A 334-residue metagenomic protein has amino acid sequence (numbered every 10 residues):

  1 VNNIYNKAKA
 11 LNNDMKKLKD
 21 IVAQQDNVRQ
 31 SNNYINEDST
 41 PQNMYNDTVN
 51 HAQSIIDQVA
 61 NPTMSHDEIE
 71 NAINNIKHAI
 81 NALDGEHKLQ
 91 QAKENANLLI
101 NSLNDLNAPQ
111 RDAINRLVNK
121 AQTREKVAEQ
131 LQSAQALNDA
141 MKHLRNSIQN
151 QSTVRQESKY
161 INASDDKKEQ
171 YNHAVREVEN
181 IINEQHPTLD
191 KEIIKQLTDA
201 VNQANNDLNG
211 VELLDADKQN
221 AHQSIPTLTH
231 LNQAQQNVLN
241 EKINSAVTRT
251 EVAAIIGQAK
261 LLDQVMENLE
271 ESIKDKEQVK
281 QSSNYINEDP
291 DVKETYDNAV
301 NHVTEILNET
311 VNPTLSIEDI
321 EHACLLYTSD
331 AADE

Functional and structural regions predicted by a protein language model:
V1-M15, E318-A323, Y327: Low-complexity/repetitive intrinsically disordered segments
Y5-I56, G85-N115, N138-E179, G210-N240 (+1 more regions): Amphipathic, heptad-repeat alpha-helical segments
N46, H66-N74, N115, L131 (+6 more regions): Short, charged, amphipathic alpha-helical segments
N61-S65, G85, K120-T123, P187-D190 (+3 more regions): Small-xxx-small helix-packing motif
N74-D84, K195-E212, E251, E294 (+2 more regions): Extended low-complexity, intrinsically disordered segments associated with secretion/export and membrane-tethering
N119-Q132, N244-Q258: Short amphipathic alpha-helical segments at helix boundaries and their inter-helical linkers
Y327-E334: Conserved small/polar residues in nucleotide/adenosyl-binding loops
